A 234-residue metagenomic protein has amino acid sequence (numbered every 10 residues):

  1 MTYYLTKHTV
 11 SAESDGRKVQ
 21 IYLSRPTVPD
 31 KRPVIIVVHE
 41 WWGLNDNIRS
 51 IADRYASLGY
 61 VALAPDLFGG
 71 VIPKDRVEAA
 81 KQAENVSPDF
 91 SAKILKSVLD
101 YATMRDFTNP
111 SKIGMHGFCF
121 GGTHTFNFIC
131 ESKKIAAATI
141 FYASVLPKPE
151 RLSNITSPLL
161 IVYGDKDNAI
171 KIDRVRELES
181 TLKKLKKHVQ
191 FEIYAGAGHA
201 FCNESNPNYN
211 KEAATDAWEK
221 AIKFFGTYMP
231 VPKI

Functional and structural regions predicted by a protein language model:
M1, K7-F107, C202-S205: Serine-hydrolase catalytic machinery in alpha/beta-hydrolase-like enzymes
L67-V71, S144, A197: Short beta-to-alpha linker loops that shape the active-site pocket of alpha/beta-hydrolase fold enzymes
L95-L99, E179, I222: Generic structural signal for well-ordered alpha-helices, preferentially at hydrophobic/aromatic core positions
S97-T156: Primarily recognizes the serine-hydrolase "nucleophile elbow" in alpha/beta-hydrolase and SGNH/GDSL folds
I155, I161-Y163, D167: Short beta-strand/loop motif that positions the catalytic acidic residue of the alpha/beta-hydrolase fold
K171-T181: Short alpha-helix in the alpha/beta-hydrolase fold that links the catalytic acid
K183-I234: C-terminal catalytic histidine-bearing segment of alpha/beta-hydrolase fold enzymes
